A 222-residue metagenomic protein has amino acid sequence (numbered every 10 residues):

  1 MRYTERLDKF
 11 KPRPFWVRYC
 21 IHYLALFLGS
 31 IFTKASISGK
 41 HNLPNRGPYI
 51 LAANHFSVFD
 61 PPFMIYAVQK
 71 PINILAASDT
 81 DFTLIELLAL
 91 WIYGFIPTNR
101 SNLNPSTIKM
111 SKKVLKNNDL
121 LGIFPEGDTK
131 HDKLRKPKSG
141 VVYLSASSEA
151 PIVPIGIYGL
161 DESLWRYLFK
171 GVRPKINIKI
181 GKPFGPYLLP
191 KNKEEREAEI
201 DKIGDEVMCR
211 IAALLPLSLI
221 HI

Functional and structural regions predicted by a protein language model:
M1-W16, S106-I220: Non-catalytic C-terminal accessory region of glycerolipid acyltransferases and related lyso-lipid remodeling enzymes
R2-G39, F63, T83-Y93, S218: A transmembrane-helix-recognition feature enriched in membrane-embedded lipid enzymes and envelope glyco-/phospholipid
L24-A25, I92-T98, F124-T129: Short, basic, glycine/proline-bearing loop/turn elements
I37, I74, F95-P97, I152-P154 (+1 more regions): Conserved beta-strand scaffold positions in the cores of enzyme catalytic domains, especially in NTP/NDP-utilizing
H41, S78, N99, G156 (+1 more regions): Residues at the C-termini of beta-strands that transition into short coil/loop
H41-P44, G171: A short beta-turn/loop motif at secondary-structure boundaries
L43-N102, M110: Catalytic core of membrane glycerolipid acyltransferases/transacylases, capturing the structured, soluble-facing
